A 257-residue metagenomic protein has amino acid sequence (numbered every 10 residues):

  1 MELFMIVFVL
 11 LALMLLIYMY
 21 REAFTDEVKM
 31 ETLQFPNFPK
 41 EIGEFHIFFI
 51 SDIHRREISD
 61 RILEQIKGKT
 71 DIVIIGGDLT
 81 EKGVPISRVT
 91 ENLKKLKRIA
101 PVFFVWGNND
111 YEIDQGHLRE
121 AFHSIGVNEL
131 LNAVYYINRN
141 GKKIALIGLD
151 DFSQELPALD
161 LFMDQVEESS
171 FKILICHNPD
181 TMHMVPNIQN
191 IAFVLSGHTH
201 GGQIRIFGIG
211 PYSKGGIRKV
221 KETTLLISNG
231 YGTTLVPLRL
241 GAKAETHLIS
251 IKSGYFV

Functional and structural regions predicted by a protein language model:
M1-E41: N-terminal membrane-anchoring alpha-helices
D26, T32-F48, V127, Y135-I147 (+3 more regions): Beta-strand-turn-beta hairpins that frame and shape the catalytic cleft of phosphate-ester-processing enzymes
F45-Y136: Membrane-embedded segments
H54, T80, N109-D110, V134-Y135 (+4 more regions): Catalytic metal-binding/acid-base residues of hydrolase active sites
K67-G68, L93-I99, D164-E168, P186-Q189 (+1 more regions): Short, conserved loop/helix-junction motifs that constitute active-site signature segments in enzyme catalytic cores
D71-V73, S170-K172, A192: Conserved acidic residues
E120-N128, R139-C176, M182-M184, R239-L240: Binuclear metal-dependent hydrolase catalytic cores centered on His/Asp/Glu-rich metal-binding motifs
P179-V257: Conserved beta-sheet core of the metallophosphoesterase superfamily
